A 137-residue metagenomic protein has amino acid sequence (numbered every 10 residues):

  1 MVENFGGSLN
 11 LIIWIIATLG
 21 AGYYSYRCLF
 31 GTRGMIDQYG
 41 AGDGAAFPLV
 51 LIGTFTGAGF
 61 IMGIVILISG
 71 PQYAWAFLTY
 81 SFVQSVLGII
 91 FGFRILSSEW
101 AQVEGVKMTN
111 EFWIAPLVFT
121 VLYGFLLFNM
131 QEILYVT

Functional and structural regions predicted by a protein language model:
V2, I16-F47: Hydrophobic transmembrane helix segments
N4-G20, Y73-Q84: Alpha-helical transmembrane segments
L19, A46-I68, V83-I89: Core segments of alpha-helical transmembrane spans in multipass integral membrane proteins
Y24-G31, A58-I68, G92-I95: Canonical alpha-helical transmembrane segments
F47-V50, E104-L122: Small-residue-rich segments of transmembrane alpha-helices in multi-pass membrane proteins, especially helix faces
T56, L78-L96, A115-L122: Hydrophobic alpha-helical membrane segments
F91-E111: Membrane-helix boundary connector in multi-pass membrane proteins
G124-T137: Juxtamembrane boundary at the C-terminal end of a transmembrane helix
